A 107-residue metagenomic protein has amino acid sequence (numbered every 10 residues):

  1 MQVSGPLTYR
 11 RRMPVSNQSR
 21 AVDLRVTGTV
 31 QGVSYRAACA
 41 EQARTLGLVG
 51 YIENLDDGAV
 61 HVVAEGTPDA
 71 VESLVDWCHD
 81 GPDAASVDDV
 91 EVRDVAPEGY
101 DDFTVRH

Functional and structural regions predicted by a protein language model:
Q2-H107: Intrinsically disordered, low-complexity, mixed-charge
